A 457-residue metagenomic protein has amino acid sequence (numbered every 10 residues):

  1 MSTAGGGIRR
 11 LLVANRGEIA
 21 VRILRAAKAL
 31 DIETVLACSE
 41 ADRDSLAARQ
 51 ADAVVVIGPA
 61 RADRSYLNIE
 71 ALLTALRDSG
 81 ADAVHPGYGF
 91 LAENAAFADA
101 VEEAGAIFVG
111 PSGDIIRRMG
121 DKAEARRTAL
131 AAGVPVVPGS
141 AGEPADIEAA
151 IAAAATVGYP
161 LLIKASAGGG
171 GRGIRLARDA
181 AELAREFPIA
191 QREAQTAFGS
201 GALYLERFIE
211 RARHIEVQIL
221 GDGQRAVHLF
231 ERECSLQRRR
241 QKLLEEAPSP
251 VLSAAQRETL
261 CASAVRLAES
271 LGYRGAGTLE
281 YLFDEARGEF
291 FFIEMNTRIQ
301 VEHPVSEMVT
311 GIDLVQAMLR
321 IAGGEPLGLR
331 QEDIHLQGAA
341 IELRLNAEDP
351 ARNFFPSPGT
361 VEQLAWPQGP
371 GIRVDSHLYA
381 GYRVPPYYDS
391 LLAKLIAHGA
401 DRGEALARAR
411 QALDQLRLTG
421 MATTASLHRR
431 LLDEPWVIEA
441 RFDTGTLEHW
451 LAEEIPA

Functional and structural regions predicted by a protein language model:
S2-I8, V13-T34, C38, V54 (+8 more regions): ATP-dependent carboxylate activation and anion-phosphoryl transfer catalytic cores that bind Mg-ATP to form
V13-A14, A29-Y66, A75-D121, P135-G142: A short, GP-enriched loop/loop-strand-helix hinge that lies immediately N-terminal to, or at the N-terminal rim
L24, L73, A98, R126 (+2 more regions): Short glycine-/small-residue-rich flexible loop motifs, especially phosphate/cofactor-binding loops
A41, G142-I147, E210-A212: Short acidic loop-to-helix transition motifs that present clustered carboxylates
D44, E93, I116-R118, D146 (+3 more regions): Generic structural signal for helix capping and beta-alpha/helix-loop junctions
L46-Q50, A96-D99, D121-A123, E148-A152 (+2 more regions): Short secondary-structure transition/capping segments
N68-A71, A149: Well-ordered alpha-helical segments embedded in enzymatic catalytic cores
E102, I107-S166, G173: A conserved helix-loop-beta module that forms one wall/lid of the active-site cleft in ATP-utilizing catalytic domains
